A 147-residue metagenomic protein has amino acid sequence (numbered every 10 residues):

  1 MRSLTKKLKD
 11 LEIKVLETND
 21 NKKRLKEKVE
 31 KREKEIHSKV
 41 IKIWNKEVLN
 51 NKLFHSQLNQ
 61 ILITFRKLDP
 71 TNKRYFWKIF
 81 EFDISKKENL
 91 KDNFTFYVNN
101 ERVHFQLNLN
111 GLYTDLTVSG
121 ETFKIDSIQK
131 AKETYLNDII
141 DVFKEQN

Functional and structural regions predicted by a protein language model:
R2-L4, D138-N147: Short acidic DE-rich linear segments
D10-D69: Contiguous, amphipathic alpha-helical segments that mediate oligomerization or scaffolding in large protein assemblies
V40, W44, L53-F65, F76-E81 (+2 more regions): Extended low-polarity, hydrophobic cluster-rich segments
R66-F96: Ampipathic, surface-exposed secondary-structure segments
S85-E133: Intrinsically disordered, low-complexity regulatory segments enriched in Ser/Thr/Pro and charged residues
